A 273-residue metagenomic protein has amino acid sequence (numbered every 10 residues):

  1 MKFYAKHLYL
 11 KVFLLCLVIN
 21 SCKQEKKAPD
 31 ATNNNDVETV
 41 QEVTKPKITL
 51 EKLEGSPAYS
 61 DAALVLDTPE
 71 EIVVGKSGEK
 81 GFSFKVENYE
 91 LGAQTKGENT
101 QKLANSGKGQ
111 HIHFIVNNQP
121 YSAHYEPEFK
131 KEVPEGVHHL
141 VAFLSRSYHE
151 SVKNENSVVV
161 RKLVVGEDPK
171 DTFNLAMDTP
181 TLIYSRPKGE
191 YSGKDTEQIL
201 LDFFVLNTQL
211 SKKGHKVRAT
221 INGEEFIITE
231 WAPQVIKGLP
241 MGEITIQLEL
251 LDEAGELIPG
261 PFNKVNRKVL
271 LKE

Functional and structural regions predicted by a protein language model:
V18-S21: C-terminal motif of bacterial Sec signal peptides marking the signal peptidase cleavage site
K23-E25: Bacterial signal peptide processing site
D30-S77, G166-S192: Short, compositionally biased P/S/T/A/G/V-rich stretches that sit at domain boundaries
G75-F82, Q94-T100, G193-D202: Short coil/turn motif common to extracellular beta-sandwich-like domains
N118-E126, E224-W231: Short beta-strand segments within Ig-like beta-sandwich modules, predominantly Fibronectin type-III
Y121, S145-N154, F226, L251-G260: Short acidic/polar inter-strand loop motif in beta-rich domains
K131-V137, I236-E243: Surface-exposed, short loops/turns at beta-strand junctions within beta-sandwich domains
